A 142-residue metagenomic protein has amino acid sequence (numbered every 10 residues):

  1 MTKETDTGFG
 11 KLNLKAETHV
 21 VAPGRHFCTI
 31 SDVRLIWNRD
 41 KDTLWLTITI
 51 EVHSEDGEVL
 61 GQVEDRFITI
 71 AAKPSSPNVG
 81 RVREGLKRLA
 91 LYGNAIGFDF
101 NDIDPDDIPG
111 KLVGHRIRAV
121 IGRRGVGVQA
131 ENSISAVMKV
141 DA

Functional and structural regions predicted by a protein language model:
M1-A142: Short beta-rich binding modules
